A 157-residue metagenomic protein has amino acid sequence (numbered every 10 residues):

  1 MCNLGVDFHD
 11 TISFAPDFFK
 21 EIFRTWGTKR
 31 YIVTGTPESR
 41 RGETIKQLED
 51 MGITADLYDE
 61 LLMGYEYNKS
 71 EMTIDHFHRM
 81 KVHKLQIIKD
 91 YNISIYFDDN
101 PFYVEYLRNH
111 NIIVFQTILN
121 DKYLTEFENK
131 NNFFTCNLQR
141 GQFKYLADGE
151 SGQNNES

Functional and structural regions predicted by a protein language model:
M1-G5, L138-Q139, F143-S157: Non-catalytic pre-domain segments flanking phosphatase-related domains
M1-I74, H78: Alpha-helical substrate-recognition element adjacent to the catalytic core
H9, K81, L85, I93 (+1 more regions): Conserved glycosyltransferase catalytic-site signature
W26-G27, K89-N92: Residue-level preference for short coil/turn positions at secondary-structure junctions
G27-T34, T44-I53, H110-F115, E128-F143: Active-site regions of enzymes building and remodeling cell-envelope glycoconjugates
L48, F77-D90: Short loop-to-alpha-helix "cap/lid" segments that border enzyme active sites across diverse enzyme classes
Y91-F133: Acidic, Mg2+-coordinating phosphoryl-transfer loop and its flanking beta/alpha structural elements, shared across
